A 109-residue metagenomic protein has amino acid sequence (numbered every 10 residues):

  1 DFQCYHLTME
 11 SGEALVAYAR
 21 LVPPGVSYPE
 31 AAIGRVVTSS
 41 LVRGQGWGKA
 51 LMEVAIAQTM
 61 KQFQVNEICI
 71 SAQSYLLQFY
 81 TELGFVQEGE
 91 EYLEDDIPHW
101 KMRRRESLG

Functional and structural regions predicted by a protein language model:
D1-F2: Short loop/turn motifs at secondary-structure junctions and domain boundaries
H6-T8, E91: Residue-level detector of beta-strand face positions
T8, A14-P23, E30-V37: Conserved beta-strand in the GNAT
P24-I33, R43, Q62-Q64, D96-P98: A conserved beta-turn-beta hairpin within the catalytic core of GNAT-like acetyltransferases that forms part
T38, G44-A57: Conserved acetyl-CoA-binding loop-helix of GNAT-fold acetyltransferases
S39, Q73: Residue-level recognition of the GNAT/N-acetyltransferase active site
M52, T59-A72: Conserved GNAT acetyl-CoA-binding A-motif
C69-S71, T81, V86-K101: Conserved catalytic-core motifs of GNAT/GCN5-like acyltransferases
